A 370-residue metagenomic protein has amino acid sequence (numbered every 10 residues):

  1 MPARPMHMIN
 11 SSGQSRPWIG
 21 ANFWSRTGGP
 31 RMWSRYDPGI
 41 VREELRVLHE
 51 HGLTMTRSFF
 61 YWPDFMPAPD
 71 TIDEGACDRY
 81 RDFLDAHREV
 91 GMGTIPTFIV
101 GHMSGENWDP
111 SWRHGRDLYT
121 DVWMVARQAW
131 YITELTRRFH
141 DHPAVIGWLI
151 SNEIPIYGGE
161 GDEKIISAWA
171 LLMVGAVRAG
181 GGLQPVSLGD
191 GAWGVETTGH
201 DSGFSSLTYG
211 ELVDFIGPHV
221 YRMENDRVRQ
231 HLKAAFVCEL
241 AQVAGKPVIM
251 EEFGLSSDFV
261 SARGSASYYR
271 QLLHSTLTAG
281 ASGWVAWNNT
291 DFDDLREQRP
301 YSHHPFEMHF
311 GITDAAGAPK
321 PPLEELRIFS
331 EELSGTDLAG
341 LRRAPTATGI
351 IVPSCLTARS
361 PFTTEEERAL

Functional and structural regions predicted by a protein language model:
M1-H7, T27-R42, V186, F215-A235 (+3 more regions): N-terminal-biased segments
P2-V213, W284, D293-D294: Active-site mouth of glycoside hydrolases
W24, G189, E251, I351-P353: Short hydrophobic segments within beta-strands
M32-W33, E106-N107, V228, S261 (+2 more regions): Short, solvent-exposed loop/turn and secondary-structure capping segments
S58, G217-P218, I350: Redox-cofactor binding/interface segments in oxidoreductases and associated redox assembly factors
P155-A279, E307-P321: Extracellular glycoside hydrolase catalytic/binding regions
T278-L370: Carbohydrate-binding surfaces of carbohydrate-active enzymes
